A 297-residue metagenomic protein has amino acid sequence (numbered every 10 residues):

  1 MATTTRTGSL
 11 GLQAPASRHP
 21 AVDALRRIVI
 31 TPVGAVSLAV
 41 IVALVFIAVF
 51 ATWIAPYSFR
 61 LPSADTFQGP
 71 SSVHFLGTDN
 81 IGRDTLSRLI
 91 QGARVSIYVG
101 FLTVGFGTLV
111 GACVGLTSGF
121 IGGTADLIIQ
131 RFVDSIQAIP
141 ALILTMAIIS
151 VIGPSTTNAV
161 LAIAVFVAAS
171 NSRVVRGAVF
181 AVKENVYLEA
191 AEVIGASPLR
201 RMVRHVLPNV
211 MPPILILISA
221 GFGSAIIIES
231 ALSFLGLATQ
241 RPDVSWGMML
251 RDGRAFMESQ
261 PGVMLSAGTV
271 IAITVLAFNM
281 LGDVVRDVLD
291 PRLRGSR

Functional and structural regions predicted by a protein language model:
M1-V42, M280-R297: Transmembrane alpha-helical segments of polytopic membrane transport and secretion proteins
T4, G11, A39, A43 (+2 more regions): Hydrophobic alpha-helical transmembrane segments of membrane transport/permease proteins and related membrane-embedded
A39-S58, G92, V133-S155, A164 (+1 more regions): Membrane-water interface segments at the C-terminal ends of transmembrane alpha-helices in multi-pass inner-membrane
F75, D79, T85, L109-G111 (+2 more regions): Generic hydrophobic transmembrane alpha-helix motif, especially the helices
T85-F120: Transmembrane alpha-helix signature in integral membrane proteins
I148-I152, I163, A178-V179, I227-V270 (+1 more regions): Glycine-rich helix-loop "coupling/hinge" segments at transmembrane-helix boundaries in multipass transporters
F166, P212-F222, P261-R297: C-terminal transmembrane helix and the adjacent membrane-cytosol boundary/short C-terminal tail of inner/organellar
